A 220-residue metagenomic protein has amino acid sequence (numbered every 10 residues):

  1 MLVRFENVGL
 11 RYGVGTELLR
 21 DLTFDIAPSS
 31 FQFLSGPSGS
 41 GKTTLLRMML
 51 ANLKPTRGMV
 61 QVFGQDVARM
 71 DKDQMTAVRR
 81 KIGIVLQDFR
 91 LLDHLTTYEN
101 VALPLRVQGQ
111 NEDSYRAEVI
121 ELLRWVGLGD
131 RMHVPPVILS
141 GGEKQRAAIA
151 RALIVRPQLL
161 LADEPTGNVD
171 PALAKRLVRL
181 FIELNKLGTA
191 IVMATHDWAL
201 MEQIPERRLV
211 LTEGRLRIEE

Functional and structural regions predicted by a protein language model:
M1-L2, L10-D21, D71: A short, flexible loop at the N-terminus of ABC-type nucleotide-binding domains that lies
L50: Helix-to-loop junction immediately C-terminal to a conserved catalytic motif
G58-D66: Conserved ABC transporter NBD signature motif
L95-L103: Short coil-to-helix segment of the ABC ATPase nucleotide-binding domain corresponding to the Q-loop/switch region
P135-L139, E143-Q145: Conserved ABC ATPase signature
I154-Q158: A short, proline-enriched helix->beta-strand linker immediately N-terminal to the Walker B motif in ABC-type P-loop
L160-D163: Catalytic Walker B motif of ABC-type/P-loop ATPase nucleotide-binding domains
